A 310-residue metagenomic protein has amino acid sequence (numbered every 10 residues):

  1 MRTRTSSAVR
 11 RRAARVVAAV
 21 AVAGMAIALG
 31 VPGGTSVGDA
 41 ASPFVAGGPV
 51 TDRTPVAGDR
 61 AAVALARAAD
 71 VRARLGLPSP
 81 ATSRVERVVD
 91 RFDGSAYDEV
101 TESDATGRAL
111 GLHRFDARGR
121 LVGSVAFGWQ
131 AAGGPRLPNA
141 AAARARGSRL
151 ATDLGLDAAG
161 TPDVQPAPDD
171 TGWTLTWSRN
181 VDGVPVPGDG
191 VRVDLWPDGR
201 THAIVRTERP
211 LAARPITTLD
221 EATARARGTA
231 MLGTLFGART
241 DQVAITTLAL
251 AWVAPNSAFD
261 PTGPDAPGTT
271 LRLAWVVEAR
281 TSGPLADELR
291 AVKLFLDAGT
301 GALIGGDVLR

Functional and structural regions predicted by a protein language model:
R2-R310: Long, terminal "pre-/pro-" and other extracytoplasmic accessory regions that lie outside the mature folded/catalytic
